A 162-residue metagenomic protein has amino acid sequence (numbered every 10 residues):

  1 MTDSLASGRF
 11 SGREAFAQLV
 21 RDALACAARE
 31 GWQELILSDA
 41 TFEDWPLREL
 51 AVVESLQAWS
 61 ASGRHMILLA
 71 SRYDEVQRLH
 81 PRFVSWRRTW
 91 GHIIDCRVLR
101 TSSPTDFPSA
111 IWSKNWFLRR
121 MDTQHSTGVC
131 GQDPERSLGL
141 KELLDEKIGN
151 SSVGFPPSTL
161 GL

Functional and structural regions predicted by a protein language model:
M1-I36, A40-L162: PLD/PLD-like phosphodiesterase catalytic module centered on the HKD motif
